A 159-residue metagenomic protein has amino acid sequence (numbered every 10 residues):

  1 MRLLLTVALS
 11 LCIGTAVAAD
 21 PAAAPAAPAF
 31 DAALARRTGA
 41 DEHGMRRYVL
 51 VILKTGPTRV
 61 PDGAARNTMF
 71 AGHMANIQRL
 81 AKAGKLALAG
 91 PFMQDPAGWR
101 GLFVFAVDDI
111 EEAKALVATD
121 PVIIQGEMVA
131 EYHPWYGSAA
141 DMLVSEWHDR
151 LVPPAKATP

Functional and structural regions predicted by a protein language model:
L4-T15: Bacterial N-terminal signal peptides
D20-P159: Conserved, structured core segments of small domains
